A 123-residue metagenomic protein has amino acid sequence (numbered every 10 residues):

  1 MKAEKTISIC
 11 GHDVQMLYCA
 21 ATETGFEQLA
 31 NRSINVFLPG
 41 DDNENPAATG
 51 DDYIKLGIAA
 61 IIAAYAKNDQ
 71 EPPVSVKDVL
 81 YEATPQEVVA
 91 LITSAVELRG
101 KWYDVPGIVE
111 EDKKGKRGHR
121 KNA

Functional and structural regions predicted by a protein language model:
M1-D13, T24, R32-P46, K67-A123: Charged interaction scaffolds used for protein-protein
L17-Y18: Short linear motifs in exposed loops
A47-D51: Active-site- and interface-proximal helix/loop "cap" or "latch" segments in soluble metabolic and energy-transducing
D52-A63, A90-E97: Short, hydrophobic/amphipathic alpha-helical patches that form generic packing surfaces within helical domains
